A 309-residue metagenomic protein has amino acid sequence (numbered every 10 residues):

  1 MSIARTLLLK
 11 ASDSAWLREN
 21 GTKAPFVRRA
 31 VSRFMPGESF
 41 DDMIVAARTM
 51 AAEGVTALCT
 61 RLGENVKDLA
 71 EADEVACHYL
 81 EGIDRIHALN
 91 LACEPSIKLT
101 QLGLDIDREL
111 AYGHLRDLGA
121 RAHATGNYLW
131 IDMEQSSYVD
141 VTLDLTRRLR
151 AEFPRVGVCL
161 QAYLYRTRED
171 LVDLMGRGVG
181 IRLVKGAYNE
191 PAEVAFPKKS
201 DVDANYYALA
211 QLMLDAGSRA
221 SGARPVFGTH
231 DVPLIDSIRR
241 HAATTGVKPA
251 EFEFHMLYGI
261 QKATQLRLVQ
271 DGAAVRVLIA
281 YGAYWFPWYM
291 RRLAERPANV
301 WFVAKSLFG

Functional and structural regions predicted by a protein language model:
M1-G309: Positively charged, amphipathic and often flexible ligand-engagement surfaces
